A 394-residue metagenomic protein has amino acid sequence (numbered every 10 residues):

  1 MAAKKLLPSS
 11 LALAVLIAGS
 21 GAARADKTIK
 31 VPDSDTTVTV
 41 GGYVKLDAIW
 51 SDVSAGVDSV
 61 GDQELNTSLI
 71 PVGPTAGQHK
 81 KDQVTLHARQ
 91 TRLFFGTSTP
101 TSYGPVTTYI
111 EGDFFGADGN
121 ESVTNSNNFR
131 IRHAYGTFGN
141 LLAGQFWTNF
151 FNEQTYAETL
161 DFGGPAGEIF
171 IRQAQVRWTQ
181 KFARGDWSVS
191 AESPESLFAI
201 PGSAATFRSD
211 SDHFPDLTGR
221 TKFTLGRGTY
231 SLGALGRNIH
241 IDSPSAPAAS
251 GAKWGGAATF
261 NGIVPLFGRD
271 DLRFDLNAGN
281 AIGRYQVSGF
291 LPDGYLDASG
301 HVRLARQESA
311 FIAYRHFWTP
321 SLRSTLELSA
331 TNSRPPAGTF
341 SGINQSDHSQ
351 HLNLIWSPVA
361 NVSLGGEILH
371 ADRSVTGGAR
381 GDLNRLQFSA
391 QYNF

Functional and structural regions predicted by a protein language model:
M1-S10: Bacterial N-terminal signal peptides that target proteins for export
S10-A18: Bacterial N-terminal signal peptides
S20, T37, H87-R92, I131-H133 (+7 more regions): Transmembrane beta-barrel architecture of outer-membrane proteins
G21-A25: Sec/Tat signal peptide C-region and signal peptidase I cleavage site
K27-L197, H213-F214, T218-T229, I263-A278 (+1 more regions): Outer membrane beta-barrel
S54-S59, G119-N127, E153-F162, L197-S211 (+5 more regions): Outer-membrane beta-barrel translocator domains and adjoining extracellular loop/strand segments of Gram-negative
T224-N344, H348: Detector for outer-membrane/organellar transmembrane beta-barrel domains, recognizing the amphipathic beta-strand
W356-P358, D382-F394: Outer-membrane beta-barrel "beta-signal"
